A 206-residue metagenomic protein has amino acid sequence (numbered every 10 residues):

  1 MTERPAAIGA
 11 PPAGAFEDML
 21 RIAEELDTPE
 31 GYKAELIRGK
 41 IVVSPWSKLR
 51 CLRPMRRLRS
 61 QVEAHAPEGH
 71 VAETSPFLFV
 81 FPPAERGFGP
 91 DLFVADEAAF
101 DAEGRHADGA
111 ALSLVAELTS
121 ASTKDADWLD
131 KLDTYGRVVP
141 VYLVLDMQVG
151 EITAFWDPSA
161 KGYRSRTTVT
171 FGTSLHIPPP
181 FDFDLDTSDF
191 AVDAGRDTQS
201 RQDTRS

Functional and structural regions predicted by a protein language model:
M1-S206: Gly/Pro/Ser/Thr-rich low-complexity, intrinsically disordered segments predominantly at protein N-termini
